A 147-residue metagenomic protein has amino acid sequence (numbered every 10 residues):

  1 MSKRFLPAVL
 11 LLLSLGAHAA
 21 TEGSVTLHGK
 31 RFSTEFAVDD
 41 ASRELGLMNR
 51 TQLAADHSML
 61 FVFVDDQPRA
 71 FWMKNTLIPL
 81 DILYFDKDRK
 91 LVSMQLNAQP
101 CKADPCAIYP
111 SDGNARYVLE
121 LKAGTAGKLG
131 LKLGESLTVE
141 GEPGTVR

Functional and structural regions predicted by a protein language model:
M1-L6: Bacterial N-terminal signal peptides that target proteins for export
P7-A8, L47: General helical structural elements
S14-A17: N-terminal signal peptide c-region/cleavage motif recognized by signal peptidases
A20-R147: Compact, glycine-rich, soluble single-domain proteins
